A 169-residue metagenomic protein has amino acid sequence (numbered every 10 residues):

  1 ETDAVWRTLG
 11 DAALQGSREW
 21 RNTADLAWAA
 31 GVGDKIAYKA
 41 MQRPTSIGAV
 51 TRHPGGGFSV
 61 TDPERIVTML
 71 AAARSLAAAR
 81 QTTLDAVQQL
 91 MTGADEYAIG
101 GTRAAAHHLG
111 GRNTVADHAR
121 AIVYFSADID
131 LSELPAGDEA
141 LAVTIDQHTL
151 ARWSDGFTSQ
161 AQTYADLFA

Functional and structural regions predicted by a protein language model:
E1-T8, A12: Short alpha-helical segments that sit at the start of domains
T2, G55-L76: Short, cationic-aromatic polyanion-contact patches
Q15-A29: Short acidic, hydrophobic short linear motifs in intrinsically disordered regions
G16-W20, K35-A37, T51: Short, structured loop/turn "capping" segments at alpha-beta junctions
N22-A24, E139-A169: C-terminal regulatory/effector modules of DNA-binding transcriptional regulators
G31-S46: Short amphipathic alpha-helical interaction segments
T45-G55: A short, conserved structural fragment
L76-T149: Short gly/ser-rich loop at a beta-strand->alpha-helix junction or flexible surface loop bordering the NTP-binding
